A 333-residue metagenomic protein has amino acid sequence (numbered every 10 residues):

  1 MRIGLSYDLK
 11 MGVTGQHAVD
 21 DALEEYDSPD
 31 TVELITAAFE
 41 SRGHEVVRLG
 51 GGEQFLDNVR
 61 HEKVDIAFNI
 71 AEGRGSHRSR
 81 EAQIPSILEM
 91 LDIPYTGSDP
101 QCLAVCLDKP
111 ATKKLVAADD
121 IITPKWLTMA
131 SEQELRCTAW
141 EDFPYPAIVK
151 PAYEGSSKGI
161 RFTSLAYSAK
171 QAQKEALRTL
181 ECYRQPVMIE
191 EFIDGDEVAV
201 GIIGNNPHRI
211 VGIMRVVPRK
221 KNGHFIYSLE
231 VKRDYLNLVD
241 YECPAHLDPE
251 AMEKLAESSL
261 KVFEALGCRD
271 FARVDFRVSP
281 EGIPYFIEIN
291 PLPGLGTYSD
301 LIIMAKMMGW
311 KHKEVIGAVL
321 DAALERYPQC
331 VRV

Functional and structural regions predicted by a protein language model:
M1-T96, P100-Q101, V105-L107, A130-T138 (+3 more regions): ATP-binding N-terminal substructure of ATP-dependent carboxylate-amine bond-forming enzymes
M1-Y7, R60-K63, L103-M188, D194-D196: Active-site nucleotide/adenylate-binding loops and adjacent lid/helix of ATP-dependent enzymes
G12-Q16, G155-S157, L236, Y298: Short acidic/His/Gly/Ser-rich catalytic and metal-binding motifs that mark active-site loops of diverse hydrolases
V19-E24, F162-L165, I302-M304: Short glycine-enriched, charge-decorated loop/helix-capping segments at active-site entrances that position
V46, P94-Y95, T123, A147 (+1 more regions): Hydrophobic beta-strand scaffold residues
A117-D120, D248-V333: ATP-dependent carboxylate activation and anion-phosphoryl transfer catalytic cores that bind Mg-ATP to form
S168-E257, P280-Y285: Phosphate-binding site of ATP-dependent enzymes
